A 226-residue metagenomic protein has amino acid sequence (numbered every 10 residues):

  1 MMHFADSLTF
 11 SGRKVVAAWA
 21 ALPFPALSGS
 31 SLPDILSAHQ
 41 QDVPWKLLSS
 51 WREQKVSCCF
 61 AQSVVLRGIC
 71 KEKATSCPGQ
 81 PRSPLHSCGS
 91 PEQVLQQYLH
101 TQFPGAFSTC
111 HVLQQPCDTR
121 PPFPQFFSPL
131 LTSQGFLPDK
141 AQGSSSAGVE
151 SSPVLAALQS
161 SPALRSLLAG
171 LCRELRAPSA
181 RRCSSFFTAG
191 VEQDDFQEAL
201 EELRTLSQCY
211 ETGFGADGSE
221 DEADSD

Functional and structural regions predicted by a protein language model:
M1-D226: Terminal, contiguous helix-loop blocks that mediate binding/assembly
